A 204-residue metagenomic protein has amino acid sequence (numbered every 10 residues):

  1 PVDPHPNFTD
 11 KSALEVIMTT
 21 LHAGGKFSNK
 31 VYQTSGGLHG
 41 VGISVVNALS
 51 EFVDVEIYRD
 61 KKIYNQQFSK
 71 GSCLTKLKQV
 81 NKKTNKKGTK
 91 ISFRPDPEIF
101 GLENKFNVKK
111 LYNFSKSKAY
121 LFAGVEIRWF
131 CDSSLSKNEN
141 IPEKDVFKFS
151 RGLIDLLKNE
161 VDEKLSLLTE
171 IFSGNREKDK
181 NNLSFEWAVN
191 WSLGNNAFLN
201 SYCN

Functional and structural regions predicted by a protein language model:
P1-A13, G24-R151, D155-L157: GHKL-type ATPase core
I17: Acidic, two-metal ion nucleic-acid-processing modules in DNA metabolism proteins
T20-L21: Conserved catalytic core of Hanks-type protein kinase domains
F130-N204: GHKL/Bergerat-fold ATPase module in large chromosome/replication-associated machines
